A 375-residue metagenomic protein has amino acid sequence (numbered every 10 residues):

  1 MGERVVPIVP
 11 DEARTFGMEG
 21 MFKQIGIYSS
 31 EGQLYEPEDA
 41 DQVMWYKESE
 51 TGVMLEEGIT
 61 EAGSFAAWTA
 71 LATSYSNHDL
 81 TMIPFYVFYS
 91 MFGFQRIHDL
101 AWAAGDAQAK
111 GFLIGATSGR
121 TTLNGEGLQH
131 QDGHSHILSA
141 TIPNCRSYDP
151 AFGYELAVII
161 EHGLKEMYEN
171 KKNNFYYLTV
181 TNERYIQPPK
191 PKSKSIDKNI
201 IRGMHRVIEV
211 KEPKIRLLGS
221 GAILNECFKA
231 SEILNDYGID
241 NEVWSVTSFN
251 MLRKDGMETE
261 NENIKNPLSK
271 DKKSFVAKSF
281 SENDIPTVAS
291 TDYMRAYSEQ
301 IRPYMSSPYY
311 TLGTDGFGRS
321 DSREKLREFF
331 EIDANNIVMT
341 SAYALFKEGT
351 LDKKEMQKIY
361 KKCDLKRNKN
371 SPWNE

Functional and structural regions predicted by a protein language model:
M1-P188, S195-I196, N250, G256-N266 (+2 more regions): Thiamine diphosphate
V43, T122-Q129, A140, S147 (+2 more regions): Thiamine diphosphate
